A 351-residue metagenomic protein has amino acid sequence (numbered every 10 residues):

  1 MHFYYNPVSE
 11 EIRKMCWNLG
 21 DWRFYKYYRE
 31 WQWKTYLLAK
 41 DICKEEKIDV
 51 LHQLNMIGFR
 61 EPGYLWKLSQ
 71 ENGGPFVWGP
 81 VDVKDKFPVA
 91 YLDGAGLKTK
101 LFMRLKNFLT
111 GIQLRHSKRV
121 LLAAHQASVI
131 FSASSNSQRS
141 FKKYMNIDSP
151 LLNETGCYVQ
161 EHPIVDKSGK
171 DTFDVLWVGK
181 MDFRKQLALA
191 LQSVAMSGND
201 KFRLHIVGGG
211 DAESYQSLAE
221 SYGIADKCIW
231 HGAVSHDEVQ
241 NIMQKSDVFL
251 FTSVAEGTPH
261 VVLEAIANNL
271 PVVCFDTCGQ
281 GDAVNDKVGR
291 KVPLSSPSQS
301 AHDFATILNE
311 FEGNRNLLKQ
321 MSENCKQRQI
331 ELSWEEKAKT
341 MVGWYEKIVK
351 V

Functional and structural regions predicted by a protein language model:
Y27-Y36, V50-G94, S134-S135: An aromatic- and histidine-rich active-site surface loop
W33, L37, K84, T99-I130: Membrane-proximal helix-turn-helix segments that form the acceptor-binding/catalytic region of lipid-linked
F173, K180-M196, E213: A conserved mid-protein helix/loop that constitutes part of the nucleotide-sugar donor-binding site
Q216-V234: Nucleotide-activated donor-binding/catalytic signature segment of Leloir-type glycosyltransferases, i.e., the conserved
A233-V234, N241-S246: Short alpha-helical donor nucleotide-sugar binding micro-motif in glycosyltransferases
V254: Aromatic "clamp/platform" in nucleotide-sugar-dependent glycosyltransferases that forms part of the donor/acceptor
V262, P271-C274: Short hydrophobic beta-strand element within catalytic cores of glycosyltransferases and related nucleotide-activated
G281-N309, N316: Change "using UDP/GDP/dTDP sugars" to "using nucleotide sugars
